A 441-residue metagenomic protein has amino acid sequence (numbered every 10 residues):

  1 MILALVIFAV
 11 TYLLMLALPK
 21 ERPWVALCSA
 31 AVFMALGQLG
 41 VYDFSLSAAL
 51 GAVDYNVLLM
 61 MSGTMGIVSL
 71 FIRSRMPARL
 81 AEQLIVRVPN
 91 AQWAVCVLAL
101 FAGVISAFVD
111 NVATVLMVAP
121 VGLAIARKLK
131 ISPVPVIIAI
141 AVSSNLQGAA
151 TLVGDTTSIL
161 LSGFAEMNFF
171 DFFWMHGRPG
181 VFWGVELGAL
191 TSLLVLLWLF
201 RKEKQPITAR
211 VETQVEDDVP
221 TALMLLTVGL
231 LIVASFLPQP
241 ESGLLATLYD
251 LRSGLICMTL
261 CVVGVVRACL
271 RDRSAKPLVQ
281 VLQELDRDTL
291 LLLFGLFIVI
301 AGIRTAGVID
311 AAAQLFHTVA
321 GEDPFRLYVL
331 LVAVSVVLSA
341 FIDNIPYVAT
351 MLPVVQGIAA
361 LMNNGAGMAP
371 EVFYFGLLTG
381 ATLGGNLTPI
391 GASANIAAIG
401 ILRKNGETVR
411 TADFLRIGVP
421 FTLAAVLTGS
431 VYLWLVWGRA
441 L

Functional and structural regions predicted by a protein language model:
M1-R73, R79, M175-Q314, V409 (+1 more regions): Hydrophobic transmembrane alpha-helices of multi-pass small-molecule transporters
V6, C28-A31, V97, F101 (+6 more regions): Hydrophobic residues within alpha-helical transmembrane segments of multi-pass solute transporters/permease subunits
L13-K20, F101-D110, A141-V153, A333-Y347 (+1 more regions): Transmembrane alpha-helix interface/packing and boundary motifs in multi-pass membrane proteins, characterized by
L16-P19, R73, P89, K128-K130 (+2 more regions): Helix-loop interface residues and adjacent transmembrane-helix termini in multi-pass membrane transporters, primarily
V32-D43, R75, I159-M167, E203-K204 (+3 more regions): Peri-membrane helix termini and adjoining interfacial loops of integral membrane proteins
S47-V134, T289-N364: Membrane-embedded alpha-helical segments and adjacent helix-loop junctions characteristic of multi-pass solute
A113-A124, I137-I138, T151-M167, A312-L315 (+3 more regions): Re-entrant/interfacial helical elements at transmembrane boundaries that shape and gate the permeation pathway
I125-T221, G365, A369, Y374 (+1 more regions): Membrane-core helix-loop-helix motifs of multi-pass transport proteins
